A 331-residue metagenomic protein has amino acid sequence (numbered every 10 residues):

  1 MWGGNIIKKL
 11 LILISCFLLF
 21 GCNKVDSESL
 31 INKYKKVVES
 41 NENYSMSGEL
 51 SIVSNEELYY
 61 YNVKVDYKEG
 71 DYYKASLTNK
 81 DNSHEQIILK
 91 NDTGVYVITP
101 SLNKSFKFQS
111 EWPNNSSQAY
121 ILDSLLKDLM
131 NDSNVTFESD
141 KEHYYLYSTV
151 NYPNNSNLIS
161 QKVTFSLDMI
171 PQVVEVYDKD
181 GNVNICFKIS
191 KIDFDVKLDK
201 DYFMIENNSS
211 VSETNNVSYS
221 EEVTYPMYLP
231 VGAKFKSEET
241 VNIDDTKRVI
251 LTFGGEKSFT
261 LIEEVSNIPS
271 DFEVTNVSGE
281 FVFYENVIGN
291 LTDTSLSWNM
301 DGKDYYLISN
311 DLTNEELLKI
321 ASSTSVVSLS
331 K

Functional and structural regions predicted by a protein language model:
W2, L11, C16-Y72, S133-T136 (+2 more regions): N-terminal leader/targeting segments and the immediate start of mature chains
L50-S54, Y67-E69, N79-D81, Y152 (+2 more regions): Beta-strand elements of well-folded, non-transmembrane domains
L58-N62, N82-E85, S156-Q161, V183-C186 (+2 more regions): Short, surface-exposed coil-to-beta transition loops
V65-Y120, K179-K188: An acidic-aromatic
A75, V174-V176, L307: Beta-strand-dense domains in secreted/periplasmic systems and polymorphic toxin scaffolds
N91-I159, L198, K331: Flexible, processing/modification-adjacent segments and terminal tails in exported/periplasmic/extracellular proteins
K141-N207: Gly/Pro-enriched, hydrophobic low-complexity segments that function as extracytoplasmic propeptides/linkers
S210-D301: Short, solvent-exposed recognition patches
